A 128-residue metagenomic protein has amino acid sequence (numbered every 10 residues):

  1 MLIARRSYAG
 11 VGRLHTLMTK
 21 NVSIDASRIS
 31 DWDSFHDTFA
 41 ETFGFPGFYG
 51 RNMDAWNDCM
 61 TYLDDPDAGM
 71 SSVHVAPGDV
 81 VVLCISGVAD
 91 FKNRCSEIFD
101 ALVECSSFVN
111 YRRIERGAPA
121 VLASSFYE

Functional and structural regions predicted by a protein language model:
L2, S7-E128: Positively charged, polar, low-complexity stretches
